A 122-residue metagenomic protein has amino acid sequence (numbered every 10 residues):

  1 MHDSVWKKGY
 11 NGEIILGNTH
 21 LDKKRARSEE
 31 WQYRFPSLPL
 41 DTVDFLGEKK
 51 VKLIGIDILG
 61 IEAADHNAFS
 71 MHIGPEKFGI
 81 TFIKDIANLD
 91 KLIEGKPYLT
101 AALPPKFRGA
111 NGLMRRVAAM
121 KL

Functional and structural regions predicted by a protein language model:
M1-L122: Active-/binding-site microenvironments in catalytic and ligand-binding cores
